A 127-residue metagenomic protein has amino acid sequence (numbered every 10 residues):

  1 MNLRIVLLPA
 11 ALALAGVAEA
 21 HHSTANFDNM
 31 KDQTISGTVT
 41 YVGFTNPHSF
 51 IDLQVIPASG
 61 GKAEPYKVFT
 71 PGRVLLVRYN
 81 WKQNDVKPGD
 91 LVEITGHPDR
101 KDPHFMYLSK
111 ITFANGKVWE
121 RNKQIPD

Functional and structural regions predicted by a protein language model:
M1-L7: Bacterial N-terminal signal peptides that target proteins for export
G16-A20: Sec/Tat signal peptide C-region and signal peptidase I cleavage site
F27-I35: Short coil-to-beta-strand transition motifs
G37-V39: Conserved hydrophobic positions within beta-strands
T45-I56: Short aromatic-glycine-enriched beta-strand elements
T70-R78: Short, structured beta-strand/loop micro-motifs enriched in basic residues and often containing a Trp
R78-I94: Short nucleic-acid-contacting surface segments enriched for D/E, G, S/T with interspersed K/R
D99-K123: OB-fold/S1-family single-stranded nucleic acid-binding modules
